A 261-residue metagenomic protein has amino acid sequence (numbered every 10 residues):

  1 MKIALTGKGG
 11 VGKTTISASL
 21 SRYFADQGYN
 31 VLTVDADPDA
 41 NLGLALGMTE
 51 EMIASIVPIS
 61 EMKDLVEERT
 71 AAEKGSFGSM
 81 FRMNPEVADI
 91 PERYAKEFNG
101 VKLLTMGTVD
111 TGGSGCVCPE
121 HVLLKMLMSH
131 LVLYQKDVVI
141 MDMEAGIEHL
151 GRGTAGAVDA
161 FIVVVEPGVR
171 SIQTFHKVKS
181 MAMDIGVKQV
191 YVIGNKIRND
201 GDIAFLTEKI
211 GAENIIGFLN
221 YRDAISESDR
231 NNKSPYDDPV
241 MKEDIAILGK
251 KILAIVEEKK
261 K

Functional and structural regions predicted by a protein language model:
K2-P38: Walker A/P-loop phosphate-binding motif and the immediately C-terminal alpha-helix
Y23-N99: N-terminal phosphate/diphosphate-binding loop that engages ATP/GTP or pyrophosphate donors across diverse enzyme folds
P38-D39, V109-T111, A145-G146, G168-V169 (+2 more regions): Conserved nucleotide-binding/hydrolysis micro-motifs of P-loop NTPases
T105, V163-E166, V192-N195: Conserved beta-strand segments of the P-loop GTPase G domain that flank and frequently precede/overlap
M106-G112, C116-V117, M128-L150: Switch II (G3) loop of P-loop NTPases
H130-Q135, G151-V169: Inter-motif core of Ras-like GTPase G domains
V139, M143, V158, Y191 (+1 more regions): Glycine-rich phosphate-binding loops of nucleotide-dependent enzymes
M183-K261: C-terminal lobe/tail of nucleotide-utilizing enzymes
